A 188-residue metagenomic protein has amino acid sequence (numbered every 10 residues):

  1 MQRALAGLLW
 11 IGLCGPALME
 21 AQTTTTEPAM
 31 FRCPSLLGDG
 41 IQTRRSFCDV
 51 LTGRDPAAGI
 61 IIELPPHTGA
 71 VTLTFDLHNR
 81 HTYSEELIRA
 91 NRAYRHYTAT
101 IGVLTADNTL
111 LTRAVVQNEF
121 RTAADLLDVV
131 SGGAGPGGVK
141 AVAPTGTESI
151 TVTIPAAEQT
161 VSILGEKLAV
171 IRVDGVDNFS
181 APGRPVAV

Functional and structural regions predicted by a protein language model:
A6-P16: Bacterial N-terminal signal peptides
A17-A21: Sec/Tat signal peptide C-region and signal peptidase I cleavage site
Q22-D55: N-terminal leader/pro-regions and domain N-caps
T43-L51, L111-A156, A169-D177, A181: Extended, solvent-exposed segments with strong compositional bias
G59, E63-R89: Contiguous beta-strand segments within globular domains
H67-T74, V152-V170: Noncatalytic modules at the cell exterior or secretory-pathway interfaces, chiefly beta-strand-rich lectin/adhesion
L87-A99: Short coil-to-beta strand junction motifs in C2/discoidin
T105-T109: Solvent-exposed strand-loop boundary residues in beta-sheet-rich modules
